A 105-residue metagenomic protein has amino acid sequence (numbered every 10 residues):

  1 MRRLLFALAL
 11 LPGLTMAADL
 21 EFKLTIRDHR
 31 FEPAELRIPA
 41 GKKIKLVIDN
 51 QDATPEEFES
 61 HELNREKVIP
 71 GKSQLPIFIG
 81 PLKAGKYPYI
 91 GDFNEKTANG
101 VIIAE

Functional and structural regions predicted by a protein language model:
L4-G13: Sec-dependent N-terminal signal peptides
A18-G41: N-terminal edge beta-strand
A18-K23, P70-E105: Extracellular/periplasmic metallocenter environments
A34-L36, N64-V68, F78: Beta-strand-rich interaction surfaces with strong enrichment in secreted/lumenal proteins
K42-I44, Y87: Hydrophobic core residues within well-ordered beta-strands of beta-rich domains
I48-N50: Asparagine-centered strand-capping/turn motif at beta-strand->loop junctions
A53-G71, G100: Histidine- and aromatic-enriched segments that form or immediately flank copper-ligand environments
